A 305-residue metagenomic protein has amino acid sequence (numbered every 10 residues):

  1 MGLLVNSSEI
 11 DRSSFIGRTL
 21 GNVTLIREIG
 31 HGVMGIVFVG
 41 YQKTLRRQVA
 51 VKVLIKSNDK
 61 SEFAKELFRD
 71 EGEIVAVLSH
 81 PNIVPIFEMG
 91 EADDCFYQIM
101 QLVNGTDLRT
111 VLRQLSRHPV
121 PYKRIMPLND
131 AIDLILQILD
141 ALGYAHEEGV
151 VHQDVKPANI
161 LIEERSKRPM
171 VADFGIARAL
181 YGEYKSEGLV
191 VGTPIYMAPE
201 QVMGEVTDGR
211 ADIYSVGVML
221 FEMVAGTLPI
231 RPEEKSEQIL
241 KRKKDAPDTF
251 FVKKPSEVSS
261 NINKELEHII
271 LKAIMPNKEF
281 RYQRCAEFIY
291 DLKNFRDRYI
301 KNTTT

Functional and structural regions predicted by a protein language model:
I36: Conserved N-lobe ATP-binding subsite of Hanks-type protein kinase domains, especially the beta3 VAIK lysine
I55-V77: AlphaC helix of the eukaryotic protein kinase fold
M89: Activation-segment/catalytic-loop signature of the eukaryotic protein kinase fold
D93-D107, V111: Conserved short submotifs of the Hanks-type protein kinase catalytic core that shape the nucleotide-binding pocket
L134-I135: Activation segment signature within eukaryotic-like protein kinase domains
L139-V150: Protein kinase catalytic-loop region centered on the HRD/HxD motif
I195-K301: C-terminal lobe helix-coil module of Hanks-type protein kinase domains
